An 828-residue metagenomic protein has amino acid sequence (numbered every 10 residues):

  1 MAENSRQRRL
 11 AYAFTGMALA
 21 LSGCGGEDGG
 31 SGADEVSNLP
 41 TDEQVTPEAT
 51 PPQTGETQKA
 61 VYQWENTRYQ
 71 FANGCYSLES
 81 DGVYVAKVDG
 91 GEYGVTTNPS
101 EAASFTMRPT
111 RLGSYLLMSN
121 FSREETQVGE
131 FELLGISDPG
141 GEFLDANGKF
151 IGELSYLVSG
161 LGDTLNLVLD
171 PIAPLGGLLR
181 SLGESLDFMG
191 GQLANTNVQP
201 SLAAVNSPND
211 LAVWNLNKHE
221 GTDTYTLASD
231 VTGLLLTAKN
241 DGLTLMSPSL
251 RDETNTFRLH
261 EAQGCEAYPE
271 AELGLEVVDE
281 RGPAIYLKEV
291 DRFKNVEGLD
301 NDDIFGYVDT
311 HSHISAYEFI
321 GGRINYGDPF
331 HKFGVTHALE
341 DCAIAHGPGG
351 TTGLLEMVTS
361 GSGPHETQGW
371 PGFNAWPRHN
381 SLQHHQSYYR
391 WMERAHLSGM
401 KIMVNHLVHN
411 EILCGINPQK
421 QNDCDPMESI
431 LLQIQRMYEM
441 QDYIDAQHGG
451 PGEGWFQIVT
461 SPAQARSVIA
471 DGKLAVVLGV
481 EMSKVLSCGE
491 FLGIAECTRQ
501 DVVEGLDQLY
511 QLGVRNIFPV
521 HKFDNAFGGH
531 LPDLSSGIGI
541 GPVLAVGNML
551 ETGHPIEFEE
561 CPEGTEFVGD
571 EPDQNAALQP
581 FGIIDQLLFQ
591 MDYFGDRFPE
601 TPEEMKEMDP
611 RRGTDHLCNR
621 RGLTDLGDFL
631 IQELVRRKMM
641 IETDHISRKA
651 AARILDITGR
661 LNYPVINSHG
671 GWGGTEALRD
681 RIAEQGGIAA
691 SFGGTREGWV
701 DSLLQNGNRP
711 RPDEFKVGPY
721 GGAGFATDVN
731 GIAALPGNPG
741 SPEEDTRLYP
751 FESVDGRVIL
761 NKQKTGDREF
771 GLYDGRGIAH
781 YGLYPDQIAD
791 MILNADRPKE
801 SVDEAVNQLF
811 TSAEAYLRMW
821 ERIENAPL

Functional and structural regions predicted by a protein language model:
A2-Y12: Bacterial N-terminal signal peptides that target proteins for export
F14-L19: Hydrophobic helical h-region of N-terminal Sec-dependent signal peptides in bacterial secretory/periplasmic proteins
L21-G23: C-terminal motif of bacterial Sec signal peptides marking the signal peptidase cleavage site
G25-D28: Bacterial signal peptide processing site
E35-V278: Lectin-like carbohydrate-binding module/patch detector with strong preference for beta-trefoil
T224, L250, E261-L828: Extended, charged catalytic domains and RNA/DNA-binding interfaces, predominantly in divalent-metal-using enzymes
